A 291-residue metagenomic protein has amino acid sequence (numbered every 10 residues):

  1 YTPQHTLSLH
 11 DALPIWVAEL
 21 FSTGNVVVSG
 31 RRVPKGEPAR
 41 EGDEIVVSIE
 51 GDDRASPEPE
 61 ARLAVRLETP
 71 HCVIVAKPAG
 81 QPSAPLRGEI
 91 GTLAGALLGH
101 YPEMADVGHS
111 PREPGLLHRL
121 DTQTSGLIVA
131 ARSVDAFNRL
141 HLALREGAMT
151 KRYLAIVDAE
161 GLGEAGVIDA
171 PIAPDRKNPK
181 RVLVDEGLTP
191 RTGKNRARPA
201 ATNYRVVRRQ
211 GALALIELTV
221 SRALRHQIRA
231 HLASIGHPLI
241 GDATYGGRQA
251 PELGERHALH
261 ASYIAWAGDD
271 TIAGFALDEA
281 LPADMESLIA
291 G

Functional and structural regions predicted by a protein language model:
Y1-L7: Short, exposed "boundary/linker" segments that immediately precede the start of a downstream structural module
S8-G291: RNA pseudouridine synthases
